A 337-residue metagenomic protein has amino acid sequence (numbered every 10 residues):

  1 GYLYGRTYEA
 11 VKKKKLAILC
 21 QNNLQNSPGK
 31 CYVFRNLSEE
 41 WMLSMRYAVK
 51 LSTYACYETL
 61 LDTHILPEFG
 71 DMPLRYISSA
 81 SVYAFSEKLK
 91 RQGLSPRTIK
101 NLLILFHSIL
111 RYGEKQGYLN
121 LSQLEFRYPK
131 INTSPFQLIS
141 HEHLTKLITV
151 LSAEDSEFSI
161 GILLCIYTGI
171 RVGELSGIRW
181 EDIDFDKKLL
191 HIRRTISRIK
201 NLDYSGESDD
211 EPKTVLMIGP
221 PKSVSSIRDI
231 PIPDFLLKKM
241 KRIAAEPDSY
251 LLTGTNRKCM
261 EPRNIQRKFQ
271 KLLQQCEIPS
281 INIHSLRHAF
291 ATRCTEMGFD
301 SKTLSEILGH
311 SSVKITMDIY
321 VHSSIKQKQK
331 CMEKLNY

Functional and structural regions predicted by a protein language model:
G1-C31, S223: Short, surface-exposed polybasic/aromatic micro-patch for ligand or macromolecular engagement
L3-T7, K30, M42-Y118, T133 (+2 more regions): N-terminal core-binding DNA-recognition domain of tyrosine site-specific recombinases/integrases
Y32-L37, R75, L121, P220-K268: Major-groove DNA-contacting interfaces characterized by cationic-aromatic clusters
Q92, P96, T149-F158, T168 (+3 more regions): Short, basic (Lys/Arg/His-rich) helix/loop patches that form interaction surfaces in the mid-to-C-terminal regions
P96, K100, K115, L119-L121 (+6 more regions): Basic, Lys/Arg- and aromatic-enriched nucleic-acid-binding interface segment
L138, I196, L237, L308-E333: Catalytic-site neighborhood detector that most strongly recognizes the C-terminal catalytic loop/helix of tyrosine
K146-V150, D203-G206, M297, D318 (+1 more regions): DNA/chromatin major-groove-contacting recognition/catalytic segments
G177-R242: Conserved tyrosine-mediated DNA breakage-rejoining catalytic core shared by Y-recombinases
